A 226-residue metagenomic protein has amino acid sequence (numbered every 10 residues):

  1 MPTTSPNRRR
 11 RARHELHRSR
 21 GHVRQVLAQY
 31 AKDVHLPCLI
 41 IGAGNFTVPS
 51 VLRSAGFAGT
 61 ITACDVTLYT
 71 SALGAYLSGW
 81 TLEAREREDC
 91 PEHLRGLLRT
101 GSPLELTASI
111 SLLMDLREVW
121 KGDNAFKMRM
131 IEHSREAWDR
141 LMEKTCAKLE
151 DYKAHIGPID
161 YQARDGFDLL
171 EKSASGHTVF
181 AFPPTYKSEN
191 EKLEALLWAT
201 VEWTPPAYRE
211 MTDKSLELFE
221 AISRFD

Functional and structural regions predicted by a protein language model:
M1-D33: Class I SAM-dependent methyltransferase Rossmann-like catalytic core, especially the SAM/SAH-binding loop
Y30-V34, K172-H177: Glycine-rich phosphate-binding loop signature in dinucleotide/nucleotide-binding domains
A31-V34, G56, I156: A structural signal for short coil/turn segments at secondary-structure junctions
C38-L52, A63-T67, S175-E194: Conserved proline-anchored active-site loop of SAM-dependent methyltransferases that bridges a beta-strand
S54-T60: Conserved S-adenosyl-L-methionine
T62, V66-P158, Y186-P206, D213 (+1 more regions): Class I S-adenosyl-L-methionine-dependent methyltransferase module
A163-L169: Conserved SAM/SAH-binding loop
K214-D226: Conserved Class I SAM-dependent methyltransferase catalytic core
